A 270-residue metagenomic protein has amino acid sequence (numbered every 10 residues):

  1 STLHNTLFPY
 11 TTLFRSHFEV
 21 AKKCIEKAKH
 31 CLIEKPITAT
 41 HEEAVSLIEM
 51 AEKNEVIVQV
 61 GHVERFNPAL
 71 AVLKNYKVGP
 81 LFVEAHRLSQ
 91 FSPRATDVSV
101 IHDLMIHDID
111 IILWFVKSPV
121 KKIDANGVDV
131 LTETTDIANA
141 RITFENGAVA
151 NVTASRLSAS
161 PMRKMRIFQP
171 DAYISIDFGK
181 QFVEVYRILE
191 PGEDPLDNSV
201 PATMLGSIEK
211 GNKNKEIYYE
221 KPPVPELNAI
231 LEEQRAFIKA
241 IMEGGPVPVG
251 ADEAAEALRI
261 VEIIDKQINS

Functional and structural regions predicted by a protein language model:
T2-L13: Short, small-residue-biased leader/transition segments that mark boundaries at the very start of proteins
P9, P222-V224, E232-S270: C-terminal helix-rich "cap/oligomerization" subdomain common to oxidoreductases
S16-E34: Rossmann-fold NAD(P) dinucleotide-binding segment
K27-K29, N54-I57, A148: A short helix->loop->beta-strand "cap" motif at the edges of active sites that frequently abuts
T38-A95: A contiguous active-site-proximal alpha/beta segment in oxidoreductase catalytic domains
G61-P68, F91-K122, T135-D136, E253-A254: Mid-domain beta-loop-alpha active-site segment that forms a flexible, acidic cofactor/metal-binding surface
I109-I188, G192, V224-L227, L231-G244: Contiguous beta-strand/loop segments that form the cofactor/metal-binding neighborhood of enzyme cores
